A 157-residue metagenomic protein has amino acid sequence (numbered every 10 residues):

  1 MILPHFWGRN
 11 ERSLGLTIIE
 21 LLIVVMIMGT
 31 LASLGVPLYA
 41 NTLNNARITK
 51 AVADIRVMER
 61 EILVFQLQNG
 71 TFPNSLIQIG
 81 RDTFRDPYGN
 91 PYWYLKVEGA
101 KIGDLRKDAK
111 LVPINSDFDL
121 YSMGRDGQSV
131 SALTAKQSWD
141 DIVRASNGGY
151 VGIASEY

Functional and structural regions predicted by a protein language model:
I2-F6, A100-Y157: Short, surface-exposed interaction loops/tails
E11-A40: N-terminal single-pass transmembrane signal-anchor helix
S13, P87, R125: Short, ordered coil/turn segments that flank beta-strands lining enzyme active or ligand-binding pockets
V25, V52, E59: Conserved catalytic core of two-component sensor histidine kinases
L38-I55: Aliphatic-rich helix starts adjacent to a transmembrane/signal segment
R60-D119: Extracellular/periplasmic head regions of type IV pilus-like filament subunits
